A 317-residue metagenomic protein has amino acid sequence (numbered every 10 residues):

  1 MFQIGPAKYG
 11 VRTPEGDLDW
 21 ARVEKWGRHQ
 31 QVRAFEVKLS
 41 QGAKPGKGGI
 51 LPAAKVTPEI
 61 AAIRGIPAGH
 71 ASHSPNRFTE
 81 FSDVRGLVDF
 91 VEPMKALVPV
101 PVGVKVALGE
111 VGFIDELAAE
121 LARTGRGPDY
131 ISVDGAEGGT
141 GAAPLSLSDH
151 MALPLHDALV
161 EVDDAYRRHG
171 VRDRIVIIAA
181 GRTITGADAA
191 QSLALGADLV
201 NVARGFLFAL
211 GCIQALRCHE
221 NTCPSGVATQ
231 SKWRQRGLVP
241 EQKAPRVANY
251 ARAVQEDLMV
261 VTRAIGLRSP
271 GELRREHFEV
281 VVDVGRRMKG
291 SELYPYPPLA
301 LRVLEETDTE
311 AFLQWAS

Functional and structural regions predicted by a protein language model:
M1-E120: Active-site-facing alpha/beta catalytic cores
I4, L39, G135, R204 (+1 more regions): Residues that line or immediately flank small-molecule/substrate-binding pockets and catalytic motifs
P6-V11, G16-W20, K25-Q41, G48 (+5 more regions): A broadly tuned preference for mixed-charge, low-complexity surface segments
V32-E36, I66-A71, D134-A136, E161-A165 (+2 more regions): Short C-terminal domain-edge/linker segments immediately following a structured domain
A71-F78, S146, L238-P245: Short coil/turn segments at secondary-structure junctions
F78-Q235: Glycine-rich phosphate/ribose-binding loops and adjacent secondary-structure elements that form binding surfaces
H150, E161-R174, I184-S317: Alpha/beta catalytic cores of nucleotide-metabolism and tRNA/nucleoside-modifying enzymes
